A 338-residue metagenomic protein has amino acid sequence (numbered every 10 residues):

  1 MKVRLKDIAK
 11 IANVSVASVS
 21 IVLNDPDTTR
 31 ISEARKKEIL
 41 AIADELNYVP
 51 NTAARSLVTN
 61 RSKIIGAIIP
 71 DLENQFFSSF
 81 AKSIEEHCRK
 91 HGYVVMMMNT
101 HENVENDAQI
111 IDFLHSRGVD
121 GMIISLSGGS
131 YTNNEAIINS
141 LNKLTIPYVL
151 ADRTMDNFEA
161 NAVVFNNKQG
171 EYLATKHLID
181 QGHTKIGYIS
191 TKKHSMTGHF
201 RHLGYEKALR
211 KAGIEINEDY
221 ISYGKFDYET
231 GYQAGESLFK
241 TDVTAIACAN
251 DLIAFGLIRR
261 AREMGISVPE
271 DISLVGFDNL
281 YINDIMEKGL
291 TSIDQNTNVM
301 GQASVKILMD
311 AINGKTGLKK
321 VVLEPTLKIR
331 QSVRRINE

Functional and structural regions predicted by a protein language model:
M1-R61: N-terminal helix-turn-helix DNA-binding module of bacterial transcription factors
N60-K176, D180, E236-L238: Alpha-helical recognition/docking segments in bacterial nutrient-uptake and carbohydrate-utilization systems
C88-N99, E206-E229: Short beta-strand elements in bilobed, periplasmic/extracellular small-molecule ligand-binding domains
V119-S127, G187-I189, I221, F239-D251 (+1 more regions): Periplasmic-binding protein-like
N161-Y188, L203, Y228-E236, A254 (+1 more regions): Hydrophobic alpha-helical segments within soluble ligand-binding/sensing domains
Y172-A212, K319-V333: An alpha-beta-alpha
T184-K185, I216-Y220, S267-S273: Short acidic capping loops at alpha-helix termini that bridge into adjacent secondary structure
A234-E338: Flexible loop/turn connectors
